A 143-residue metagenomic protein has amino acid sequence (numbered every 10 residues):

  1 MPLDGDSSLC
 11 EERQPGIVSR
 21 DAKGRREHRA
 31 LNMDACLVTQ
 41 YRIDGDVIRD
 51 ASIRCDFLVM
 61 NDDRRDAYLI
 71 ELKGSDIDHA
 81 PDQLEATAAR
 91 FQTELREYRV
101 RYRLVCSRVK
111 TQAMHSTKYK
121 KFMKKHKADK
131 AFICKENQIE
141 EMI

Functional and structural regions predicted by a protein language model:
M1-D6, R103-I143: Domain-level recognition of nuclease-like catalytic cores that cleave nucleotide substrates
D6-I17, P81, R108-T111: N-terminal targeting/trafficking signals and adjacent low-complexity tails
R20-D62, H79: Active-site metal-binding core of divalent-cation-utilizing nuclease and nuclease-like domains
R49-D50, D76-L84, M114-H115: Active-site-adjacent loop/helix micro-motif of nuclease/hydrolase catalytic cores
F57-V59, D66-G74: Conserved catalytic cores of phosphodiester-cleaving nucleases, focusing on short active-site segments
L72-D78, V109: Short beta-strand-loop-alpha-helix junction that forms the active-site gateway of nucleic-acid-processing nucleases
D82-L95: Histidine-anchored nucleotide/phosphate-binding helix
Y98-Y102: Residue-level recognition of the N-termini of beta-strands and the immediately preceding loop/turn
